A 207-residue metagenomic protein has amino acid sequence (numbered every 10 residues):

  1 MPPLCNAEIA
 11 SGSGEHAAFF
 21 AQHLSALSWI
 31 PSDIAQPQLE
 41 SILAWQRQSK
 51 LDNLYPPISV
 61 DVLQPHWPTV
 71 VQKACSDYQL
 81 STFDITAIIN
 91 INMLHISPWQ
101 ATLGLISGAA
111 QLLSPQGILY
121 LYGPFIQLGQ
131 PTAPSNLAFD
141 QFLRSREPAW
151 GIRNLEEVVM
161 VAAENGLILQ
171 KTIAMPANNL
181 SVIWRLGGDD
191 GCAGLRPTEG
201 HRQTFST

Functional and structural regions predicted by a protein language model:
M1-C5: Short helix-loop-beta connector
A7, G14-Q72: Class I SAM-dependent methyltransferase SAM/SAH-binding core
I89: A conserved beta-strand element that flanks and buttresses the S-adenosyl-L-methionine
I96-A109: A short, conserved alpha-helix within the catalytic core of class I
Q116-L128: Conserved beta-strand signature within the Rossmann-like core of class I S-adenosyl-L-methionine
T132-E156: Conserved Class I S-adenosyl-L-methionine
L167-L195, E199, F205-T207: Core SAM-dependent methyltransferase catalytic element
